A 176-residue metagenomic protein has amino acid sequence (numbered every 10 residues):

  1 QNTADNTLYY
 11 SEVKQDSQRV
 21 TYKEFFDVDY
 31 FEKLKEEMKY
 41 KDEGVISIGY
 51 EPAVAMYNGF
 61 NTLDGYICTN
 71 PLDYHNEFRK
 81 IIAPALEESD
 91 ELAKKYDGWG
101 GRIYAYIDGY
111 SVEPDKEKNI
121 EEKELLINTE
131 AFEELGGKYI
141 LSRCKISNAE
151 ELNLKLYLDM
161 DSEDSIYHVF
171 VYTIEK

Functional and structural regions predicted by a protein language model:
T3-K176: Extracytoplasmic
